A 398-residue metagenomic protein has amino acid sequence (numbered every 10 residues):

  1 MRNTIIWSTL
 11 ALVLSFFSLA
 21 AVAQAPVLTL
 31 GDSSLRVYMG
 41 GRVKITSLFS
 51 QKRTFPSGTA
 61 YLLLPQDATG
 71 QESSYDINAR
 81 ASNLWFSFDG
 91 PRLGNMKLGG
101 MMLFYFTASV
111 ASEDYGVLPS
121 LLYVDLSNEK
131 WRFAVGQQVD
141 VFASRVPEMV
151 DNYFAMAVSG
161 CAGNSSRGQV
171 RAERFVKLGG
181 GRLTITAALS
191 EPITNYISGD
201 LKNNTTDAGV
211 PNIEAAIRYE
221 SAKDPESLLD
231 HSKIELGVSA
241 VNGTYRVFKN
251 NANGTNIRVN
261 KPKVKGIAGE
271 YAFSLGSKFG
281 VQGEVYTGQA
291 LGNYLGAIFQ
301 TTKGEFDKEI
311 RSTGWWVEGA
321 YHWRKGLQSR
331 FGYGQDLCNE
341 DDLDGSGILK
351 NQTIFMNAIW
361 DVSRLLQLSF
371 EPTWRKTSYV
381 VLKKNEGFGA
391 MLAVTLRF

Functional and structural regions predicted by a protein language model:
M1-T9: Bacterial N-terminal signal peptides that target proteins for export
S18-A20: N-terminal signal peptide c-region/cleavage motif recognized by signal peptidases
L28-S57, A68-N195, G209-V210, E214-A222 (+3 more regions): Outer membrane beta-barrel
G31, S73-D76, A111-G116, A157-N164 (+6 more regions): Replace "Gram-negative outer membrane beta-barrel proteins" with "bacterial and organellar outer membrane beta-barrel
M39-G41, G100-M102, F133-V135, I185-A187 (+8 more regions): Membrane-embedded beta-strand positions of outer-membrane beta-barrel proteins
S50, P91, Y105-A111, Q138-S144 (+9 more regions): Sequence/structural signature of outer-membrane beta-barrel proteins
A215-L343, G347-I348: Detector for outer-membrane/organellar transmembrane beta-barrel domains, recognizing the amphipathic beta-strand
W360-V362, N385-F398: Outer-membrane beta-barrel "beta-signal"
